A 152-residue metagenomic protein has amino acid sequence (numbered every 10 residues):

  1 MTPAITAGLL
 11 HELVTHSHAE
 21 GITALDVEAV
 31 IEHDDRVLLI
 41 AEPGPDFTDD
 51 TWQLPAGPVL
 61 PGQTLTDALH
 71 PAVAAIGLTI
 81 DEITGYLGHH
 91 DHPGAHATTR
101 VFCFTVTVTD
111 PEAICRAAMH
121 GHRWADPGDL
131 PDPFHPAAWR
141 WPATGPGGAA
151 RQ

Functional and structural regions predicted by a protein language model:
M1-E28: Acidic, metal-coordinating catalytic segment for phosphate/diphosphate chemistry, firing primarily on the Nudix
A19-T23, T51, A95-R100, R116-M119: A generic structural micro-feature
H33: A cytosolic small-molecule/anion-sensing beta-strand core signal
R36-A75: Conserved Nudix-box catalytic region and its N-terminal flanking loop in Nudix hydrolases and closely related
D67-H70, A74-L78, E82, L87-H90: Helix-adjacent hinge/juxtasegments
I80-E82, H89-A113: Active-site-adjacent beta-strand/loop module that shapes the phosphate/pyrophosphate-binding cleft
C103-T105, A113-G147: NUDIX/MutT-family hydrolases
G148-Q152: Acidic/histidine-enriched, glycine/proline-rich intrinsically disordered or flexible terminal extensions
